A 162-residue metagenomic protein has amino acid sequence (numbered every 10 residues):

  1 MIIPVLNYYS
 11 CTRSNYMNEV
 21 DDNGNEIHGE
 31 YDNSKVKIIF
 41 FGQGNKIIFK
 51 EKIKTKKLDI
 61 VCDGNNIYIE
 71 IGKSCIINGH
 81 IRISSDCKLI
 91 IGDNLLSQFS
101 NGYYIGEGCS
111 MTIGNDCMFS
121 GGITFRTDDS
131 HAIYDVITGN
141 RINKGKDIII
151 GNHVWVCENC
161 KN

Functional and structural regions predicted by a protein language model:
M1-T55, D116, D129-Y134, H153: Terminal amphipathic alpha-helical/low-complexity segments used for targeting or macromolecular assembly
K46-N162: Flexible, glycine/small-residue-enriched loop-and-beta-strand segment within the central core of proteins
